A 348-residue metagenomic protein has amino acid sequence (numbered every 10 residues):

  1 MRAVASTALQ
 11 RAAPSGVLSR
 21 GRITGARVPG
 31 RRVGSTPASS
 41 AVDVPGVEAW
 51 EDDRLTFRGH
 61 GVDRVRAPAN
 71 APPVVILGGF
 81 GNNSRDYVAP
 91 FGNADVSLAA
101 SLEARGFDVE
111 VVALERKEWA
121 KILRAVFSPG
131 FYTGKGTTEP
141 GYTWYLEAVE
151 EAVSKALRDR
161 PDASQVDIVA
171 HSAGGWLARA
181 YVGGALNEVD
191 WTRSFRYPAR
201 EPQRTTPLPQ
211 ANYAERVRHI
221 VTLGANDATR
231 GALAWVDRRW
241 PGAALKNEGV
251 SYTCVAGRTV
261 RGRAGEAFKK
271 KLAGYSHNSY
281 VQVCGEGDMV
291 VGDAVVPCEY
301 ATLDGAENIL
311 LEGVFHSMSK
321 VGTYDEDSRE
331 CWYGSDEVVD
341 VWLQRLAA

Functional and structural regions predicted by a protein language model:
M1-A26: N-terminal chloroplast transit peptides
M1-T7, R31-D43: N-terminal mitochondrial targeting presequences
V47, A67-V166: Active-site catalytic motif of lipid deacylating hydrolases and related acyltransferases
D53-P72: Short beta-strand-to-loop junctions in surface cap/lid or active-site-entrance loops
V75, E110-V112, V221, Y252-V255 (+1 more regions): Hydrophobic/aromatic beta-strand patches that form the interior of the parallel beta-sheet core in alpha/beta enzyme
V75-G79, H171-S172, G224, D293: The conserved beta1-alpha1 loop
T143-V250, R261: Serine-dependent carboxylesterase/thioesterase catalytic core of lipase-like alpha/beta-hydrolase/SGNH enzymes
N247-A348: C-terminal catalytic-base region of ester-bond hydrolases, centering on the histidine of the charge-relay
